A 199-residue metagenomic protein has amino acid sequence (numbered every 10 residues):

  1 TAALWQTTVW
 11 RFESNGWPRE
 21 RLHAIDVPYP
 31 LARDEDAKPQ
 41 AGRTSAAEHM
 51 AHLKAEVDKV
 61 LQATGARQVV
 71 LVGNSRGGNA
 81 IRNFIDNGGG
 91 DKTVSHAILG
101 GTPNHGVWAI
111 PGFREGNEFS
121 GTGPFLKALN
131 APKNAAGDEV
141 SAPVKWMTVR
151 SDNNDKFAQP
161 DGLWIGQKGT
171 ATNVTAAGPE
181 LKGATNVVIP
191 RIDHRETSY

Functional and structural regions predicted by a protein language model:
T1-Y199: Lipid deacylating catalytic domains
